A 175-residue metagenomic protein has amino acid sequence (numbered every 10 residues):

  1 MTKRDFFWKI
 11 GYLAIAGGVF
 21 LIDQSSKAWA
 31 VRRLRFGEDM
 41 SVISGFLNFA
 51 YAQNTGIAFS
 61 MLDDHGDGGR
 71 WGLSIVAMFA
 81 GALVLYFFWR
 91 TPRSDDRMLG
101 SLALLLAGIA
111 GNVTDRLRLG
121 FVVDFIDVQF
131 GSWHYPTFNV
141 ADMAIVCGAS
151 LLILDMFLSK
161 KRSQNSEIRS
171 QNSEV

Functional and structural regions predicted by a protein language model:
M1-V175: Alpha-helical transmembrane bundles and membrane-interface segments of multipass inner-membrane proteins
